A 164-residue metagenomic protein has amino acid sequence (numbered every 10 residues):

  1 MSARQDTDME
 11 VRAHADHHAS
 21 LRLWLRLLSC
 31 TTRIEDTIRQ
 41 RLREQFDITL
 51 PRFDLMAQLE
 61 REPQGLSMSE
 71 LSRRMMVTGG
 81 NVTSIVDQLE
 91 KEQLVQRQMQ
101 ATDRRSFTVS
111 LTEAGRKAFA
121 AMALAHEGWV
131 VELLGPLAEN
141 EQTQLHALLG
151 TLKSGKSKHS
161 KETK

Functional and structural regions predicted by a protein language model:
M1-F46, K164: N-terminal leader segment of winged-helix/HTH proteins
S2-R12, D87-A147: Charged, amphipathic alpha-helical coiled-coil/dimerization segments
D16-A19, I48, L111, L137: Alpha-helical hairpin
R26, T37, D54-A57, K117 (+1 more regions): Pre-recognition alpha-helix immediately N-terminal to the DNA-recognition helix within helix-turn-helix or winged-helix
T32, D36-T78, T163-K164: N-terminal helix-turn-helix DNA-binding core of bacterial DNA-binding proteins
I34, I38-R41, M75, A118 (+2 more regions): Alpha-helical linker/hinge and terminal dimerization helices associated with HTH transcriptional regulators
T143-K164: Exposed, interaction-prone assembly regions rather than primary DNA-binding/catalytic cores
